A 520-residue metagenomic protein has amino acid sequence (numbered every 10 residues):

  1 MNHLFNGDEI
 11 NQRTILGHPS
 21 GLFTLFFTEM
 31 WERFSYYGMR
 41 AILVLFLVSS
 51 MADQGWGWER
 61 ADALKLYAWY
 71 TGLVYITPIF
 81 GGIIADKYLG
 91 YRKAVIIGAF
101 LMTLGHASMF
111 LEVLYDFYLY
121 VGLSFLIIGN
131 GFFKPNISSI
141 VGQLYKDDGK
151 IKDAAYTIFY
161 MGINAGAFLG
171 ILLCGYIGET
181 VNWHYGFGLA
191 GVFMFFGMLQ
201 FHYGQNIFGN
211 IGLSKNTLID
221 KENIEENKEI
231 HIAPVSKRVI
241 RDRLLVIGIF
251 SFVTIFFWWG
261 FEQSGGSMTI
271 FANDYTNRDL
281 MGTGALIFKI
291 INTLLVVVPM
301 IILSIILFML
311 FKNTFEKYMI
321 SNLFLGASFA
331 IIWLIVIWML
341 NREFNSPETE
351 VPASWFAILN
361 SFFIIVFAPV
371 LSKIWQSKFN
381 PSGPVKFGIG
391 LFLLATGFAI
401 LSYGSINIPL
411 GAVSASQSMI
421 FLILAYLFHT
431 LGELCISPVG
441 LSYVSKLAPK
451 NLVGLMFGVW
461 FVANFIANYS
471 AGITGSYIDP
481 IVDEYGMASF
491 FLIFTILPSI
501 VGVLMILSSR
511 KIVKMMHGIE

Functional and structural regions predicted by a protein language model:
M1-T24, D147, G175-E348, L371-S372 (+2 more regions): Intracellular loop-helix junctions on the cytosolic face of multi-pass helical membrane proteins
L64-D86, K134, F168, I358-K373 (+1 more regions): Central cavity-lining transmembrane alpha-helices of secondary-active solute carriers, predominantly the Major
V74, I151-E179, G186-G197, I290-L294 (+2 more regions): Glycine-rich segments within core transmembrane alpha-helices of 12-TM secondary carriers
T77-L111: Conserved MFS/SLC helix-loop-helix module at the cytosolic interface between two early adjacent transmembrane helices
K87-A99, K312-L323, Q376-L394: Cytoplasmic membrane-interface "Motif A"-like loop-to-helix N-cap segments of 12-TM Major Facilitator Superfamily
F100-D116, W333-R342, F392-S414: C-terminal ends and interior cores of transmembrane alpha-helices in multi-pass membrane transporters/permeases
G105, D116-F133, S251, G411-C435: Hydrophobic core of transmembrane alpha-helices in multi-pass small-molecule transporters, especially MFS/SLC-type
Y120, H184-Y203, I389-F392, M487-R510: Symmetry-related core transmembrane helices of the 12-TM Major Facilitator Superfamily/SLC fold
